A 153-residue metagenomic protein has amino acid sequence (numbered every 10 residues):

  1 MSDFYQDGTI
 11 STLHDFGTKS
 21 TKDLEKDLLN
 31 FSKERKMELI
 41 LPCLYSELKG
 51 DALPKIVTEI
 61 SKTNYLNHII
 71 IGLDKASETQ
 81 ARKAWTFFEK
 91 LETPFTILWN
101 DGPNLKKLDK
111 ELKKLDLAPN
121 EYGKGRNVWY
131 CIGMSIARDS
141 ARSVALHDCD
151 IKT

Functional and structural regions predicted by a protein language model:
M1-Y65: N-proximal low-complexity "stem/linker" segments adjacent to membrane-targeting elements
G17, E78-S140: Active-site-proximal specificity loops/subdomain of glycosyltransferases
L39-L41, I71, L146: Structural beta-sheet core signal
C43, W99, H147-I151: Flexible glycine-/small-residue-rich
E47-G50, E78-T79, T153: Loop/helix-junction capping segments adjacent to catalytic residues or to phosphate/diphosphate-binding pockets
L73-A76: Acidic ATP/Mg2+-coordinating residue in the GHKL
R138-K152: Short beta-strand-to-loop acidic/aromatic patch adjacent to the donor-nucleotide binding site
